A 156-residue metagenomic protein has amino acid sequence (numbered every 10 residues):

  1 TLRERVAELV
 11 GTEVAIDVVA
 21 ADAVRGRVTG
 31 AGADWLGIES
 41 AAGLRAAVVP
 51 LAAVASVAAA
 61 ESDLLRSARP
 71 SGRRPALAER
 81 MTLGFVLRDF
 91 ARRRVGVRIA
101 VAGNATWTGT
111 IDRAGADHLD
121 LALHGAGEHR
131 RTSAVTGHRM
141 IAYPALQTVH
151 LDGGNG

Functional and structural regions predicted by a protein language model:
T1-R25, T29-T108, D112-H118, A122-G156: Short glycine-rich, low-complexity segments
